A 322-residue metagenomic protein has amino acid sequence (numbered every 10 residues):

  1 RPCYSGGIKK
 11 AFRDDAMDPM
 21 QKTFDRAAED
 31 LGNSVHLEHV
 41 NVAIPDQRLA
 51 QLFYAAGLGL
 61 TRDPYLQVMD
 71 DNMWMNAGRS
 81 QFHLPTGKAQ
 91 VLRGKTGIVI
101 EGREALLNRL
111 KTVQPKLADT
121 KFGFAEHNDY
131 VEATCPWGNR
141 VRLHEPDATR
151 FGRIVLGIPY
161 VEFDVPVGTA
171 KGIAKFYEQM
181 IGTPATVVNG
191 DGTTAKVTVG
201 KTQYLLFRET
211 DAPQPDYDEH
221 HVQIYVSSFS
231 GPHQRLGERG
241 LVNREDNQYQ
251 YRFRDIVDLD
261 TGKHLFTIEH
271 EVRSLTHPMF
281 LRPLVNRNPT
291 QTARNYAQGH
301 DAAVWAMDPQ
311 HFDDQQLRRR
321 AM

Functional and structural regions predicted by a protein language model:
R1-C3, G7-N33, H39, D63-P64 (+5 more regions): Vicinal oxygen chelate
G32-I44, R48-T86, K95: An N-terminus-focused feature that recognizes amino-terminal "leader" regions
L37, L60, R93, I158-Y160 (+1 more regions): Short, structured motif recognition centered on aromatic/hydrophobic residues
A43, G97-E101, D164, Q223-S227: Short hydrophobic/aromatic beta-strand micro-patches that form the beta-sheet surface supporting nucleotide- or nucleic
L49-Q51, E104-R109, T169-I173, S230-R235: Short, conserved charged micro-motifs
A50-G57, G138, I173-M180, L236: Conserved active-site tyrosine of GNAT-family acetyltransferases
Q90-K95, Q214-H221: The conserved glycine-aromatic submotif of the RRM
A170, A174, G182, V188-N189: Solenoidal tandem-repeat scaffolds enriched in leucines and small polar residues
